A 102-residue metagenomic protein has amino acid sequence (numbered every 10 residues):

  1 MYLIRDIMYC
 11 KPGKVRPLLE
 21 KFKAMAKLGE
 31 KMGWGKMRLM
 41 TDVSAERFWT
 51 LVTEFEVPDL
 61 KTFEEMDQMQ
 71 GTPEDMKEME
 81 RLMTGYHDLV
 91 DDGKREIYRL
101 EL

Functional and structural regions predicted by a protein language model:
M1-Y2, L102: Absolute protein N-terminus
Y2, R47-W49: Residue-level preference for beta-strand/loop junctions
L3-M8: Active-site-flanking beta-strand signature of metal-NTP-handling nucleotidyl enzymes and homologous cyclase-like
Y9-E20: Short, surface-exposed ligand-recognition loops at beta-strand->loop->(often short) alpha-helix junctions that present
K11-G13, S44, P58-L60: Short coil/turn motifs at secondary-structure junctions
A24-R38, E54-K94: An amphipathic, aromatic/His-enriched active-site/gating alpha helix that lines ligand/cofactor pockets
T41-R47, Y86-H87: A short beta-turn/loop motif at secondary-structure boundaries
E96-E101: Long, low-complexity, Ser/Thr/Gly/Pro-rich intrinsically disordered segments that act as flexible linkers and assembly
